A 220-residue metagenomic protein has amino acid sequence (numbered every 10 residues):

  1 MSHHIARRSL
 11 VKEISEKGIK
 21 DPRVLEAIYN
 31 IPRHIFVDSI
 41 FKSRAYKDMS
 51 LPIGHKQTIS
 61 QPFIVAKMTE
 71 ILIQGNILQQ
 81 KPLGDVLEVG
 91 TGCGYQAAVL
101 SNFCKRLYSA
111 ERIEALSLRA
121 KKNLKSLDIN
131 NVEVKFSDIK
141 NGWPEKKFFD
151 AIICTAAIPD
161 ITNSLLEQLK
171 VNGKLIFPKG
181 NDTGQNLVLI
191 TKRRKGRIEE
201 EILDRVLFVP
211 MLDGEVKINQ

Functional and structural regions predicted by a protein language model:
M1-L87, V99, F103, L116-L118 (+3 more regions): Class I SAM-dependent transferase core
L72-E199: Conserved nucleotide-cofactor-binding alpha/beta core module
V216-Q220: Positively charged
